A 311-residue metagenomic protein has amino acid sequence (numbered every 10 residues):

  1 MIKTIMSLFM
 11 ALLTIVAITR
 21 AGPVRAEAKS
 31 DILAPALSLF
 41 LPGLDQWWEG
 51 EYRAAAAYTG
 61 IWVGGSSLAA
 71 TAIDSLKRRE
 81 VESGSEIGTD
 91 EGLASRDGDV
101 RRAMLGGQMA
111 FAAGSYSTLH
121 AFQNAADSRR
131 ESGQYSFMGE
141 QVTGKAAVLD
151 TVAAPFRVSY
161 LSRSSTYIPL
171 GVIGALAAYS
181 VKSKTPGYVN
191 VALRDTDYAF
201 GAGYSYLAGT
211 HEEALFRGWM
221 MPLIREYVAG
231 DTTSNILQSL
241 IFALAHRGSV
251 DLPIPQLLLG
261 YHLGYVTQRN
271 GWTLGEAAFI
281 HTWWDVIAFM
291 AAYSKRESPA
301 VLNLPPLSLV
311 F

Functional and structural regions predicted by a protein language model:
M1-L37, Q46-A54, D97-G201, T210-T233 (+3 more regions): Replace "edges of transmembrane helices
A36-V81: N-terminal, post-signal-peptide region of Sec/Tat-exported proteins
G60-A72, V81-G88, N235, S239 (+3 more regions): Short alpha-helical interface elements
L76-V100, P186-V191: Flexible, solvent-exposed loop segments that connect beta-strands
S205-L207: Detector for outer-membrane/organellar transmembrane beta-barrel domains, recognizing the amphipathic beta-strand
